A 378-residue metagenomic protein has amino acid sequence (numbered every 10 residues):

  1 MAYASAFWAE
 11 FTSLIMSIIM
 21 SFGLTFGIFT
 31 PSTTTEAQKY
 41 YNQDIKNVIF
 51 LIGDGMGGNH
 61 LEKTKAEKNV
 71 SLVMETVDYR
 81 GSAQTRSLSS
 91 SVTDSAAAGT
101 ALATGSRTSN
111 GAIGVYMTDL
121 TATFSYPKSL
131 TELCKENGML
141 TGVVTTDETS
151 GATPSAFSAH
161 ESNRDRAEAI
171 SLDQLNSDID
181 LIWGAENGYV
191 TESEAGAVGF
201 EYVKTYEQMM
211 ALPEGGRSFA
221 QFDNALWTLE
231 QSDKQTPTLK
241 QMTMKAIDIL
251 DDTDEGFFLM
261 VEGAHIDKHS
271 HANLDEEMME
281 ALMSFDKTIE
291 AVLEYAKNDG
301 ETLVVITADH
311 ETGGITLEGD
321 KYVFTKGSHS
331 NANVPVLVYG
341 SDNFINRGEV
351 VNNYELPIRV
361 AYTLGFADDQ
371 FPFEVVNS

Functional and structural regions predicted by a protein language model:
M1-W8: N-terminal secretory signal peptides that target proteins for export/translocation
W8-P31: Sec-dependent N-terminal signal peptides of Gram-positive bacterial secreted proteins and lipoproteins
T33-N187, T191-M209, P213-R217, D286 (+1 more regions): N-terminal catalytic scaffold of extracellular/periplasmic and nuclease hydrolases that process anionic headgroups
F50, A220-F222, F258-E262, V305: Structural motif
G151-S158, N224-K234, T243-I247, D251-T288: Active-site His/acidic residue clusters
E201-T243, M278: Functional beta-strand-loop-alpha-helix junction segments that form "active/interaction loops" within catalytic
G256-F258, N298-V305, F371-F373: Flexible, glycine/charged-enriched surface loops at secondary-structure junctions
A272-L317: Extended C-terminal subregions enriched in glycine
